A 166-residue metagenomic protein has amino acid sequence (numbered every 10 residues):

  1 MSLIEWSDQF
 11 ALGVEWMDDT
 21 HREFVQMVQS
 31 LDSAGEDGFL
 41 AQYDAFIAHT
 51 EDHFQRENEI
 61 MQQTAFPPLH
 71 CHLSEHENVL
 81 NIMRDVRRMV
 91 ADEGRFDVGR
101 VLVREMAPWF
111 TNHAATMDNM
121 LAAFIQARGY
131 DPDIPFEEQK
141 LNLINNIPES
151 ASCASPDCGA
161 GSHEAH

Functional and structural regions predicted by a protein language model:
M1-H166: Small-residue-biased structural context
